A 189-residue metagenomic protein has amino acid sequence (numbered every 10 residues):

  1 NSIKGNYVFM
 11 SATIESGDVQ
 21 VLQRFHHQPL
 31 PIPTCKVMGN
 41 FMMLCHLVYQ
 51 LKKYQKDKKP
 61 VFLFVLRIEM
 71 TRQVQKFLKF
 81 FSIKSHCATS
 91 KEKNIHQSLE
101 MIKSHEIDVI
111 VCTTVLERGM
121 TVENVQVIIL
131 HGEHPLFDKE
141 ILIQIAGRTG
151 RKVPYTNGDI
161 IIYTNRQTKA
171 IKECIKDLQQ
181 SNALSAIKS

Functional and structural regions predicted by a protein language model:
I3-F9, K59-P60, E106-V109: Loop/turn-to-beta-strand initiation segments
G5-M10, E15-G17, Q23, K139 (+1 more regions): Conserved segment of the helicase C-terminal RecA-like domain
M10-E15, V65-I68, C112-V115: A short beta-strand-to-loop transition that corresponds to the Sensor-1 phosphate-sensing loop of AAA+ P-loop ATPases
M10-Q55: Interdomain hinge/linker at the junction between the two RecA-like core domains of SF2 helicases
K53-L78: Conserved strand-helix element at the start of the C-terminal RecA-like helicase core
F81-K93: Conserved RecA-like helicase motor-core motifs
I95, L99, K103-T156, T164-K169: Conserved RecA-like helicase motor core of SF1/SF2 enzymes
K176-S189: C-terminal helicase lobe and adjacent C-terminal extensions/tails of nucleic-acid helicase motors
